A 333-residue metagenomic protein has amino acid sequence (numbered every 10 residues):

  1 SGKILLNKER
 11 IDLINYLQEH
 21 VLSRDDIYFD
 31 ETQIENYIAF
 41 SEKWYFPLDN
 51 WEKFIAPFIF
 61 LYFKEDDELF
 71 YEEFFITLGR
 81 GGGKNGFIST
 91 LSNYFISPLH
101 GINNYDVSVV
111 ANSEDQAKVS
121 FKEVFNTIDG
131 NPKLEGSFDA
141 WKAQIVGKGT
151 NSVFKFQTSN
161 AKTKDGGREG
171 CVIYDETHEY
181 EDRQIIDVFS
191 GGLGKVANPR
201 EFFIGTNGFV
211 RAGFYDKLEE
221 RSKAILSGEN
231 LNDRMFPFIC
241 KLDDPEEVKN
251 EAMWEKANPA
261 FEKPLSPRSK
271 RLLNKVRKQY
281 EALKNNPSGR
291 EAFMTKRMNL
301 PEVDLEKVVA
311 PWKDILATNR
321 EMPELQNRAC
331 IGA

Functional and structural regions predicted by a protein language model:
S1-A333: Phosphate/NTP-binding elements of NTP-utilizing enzymes
